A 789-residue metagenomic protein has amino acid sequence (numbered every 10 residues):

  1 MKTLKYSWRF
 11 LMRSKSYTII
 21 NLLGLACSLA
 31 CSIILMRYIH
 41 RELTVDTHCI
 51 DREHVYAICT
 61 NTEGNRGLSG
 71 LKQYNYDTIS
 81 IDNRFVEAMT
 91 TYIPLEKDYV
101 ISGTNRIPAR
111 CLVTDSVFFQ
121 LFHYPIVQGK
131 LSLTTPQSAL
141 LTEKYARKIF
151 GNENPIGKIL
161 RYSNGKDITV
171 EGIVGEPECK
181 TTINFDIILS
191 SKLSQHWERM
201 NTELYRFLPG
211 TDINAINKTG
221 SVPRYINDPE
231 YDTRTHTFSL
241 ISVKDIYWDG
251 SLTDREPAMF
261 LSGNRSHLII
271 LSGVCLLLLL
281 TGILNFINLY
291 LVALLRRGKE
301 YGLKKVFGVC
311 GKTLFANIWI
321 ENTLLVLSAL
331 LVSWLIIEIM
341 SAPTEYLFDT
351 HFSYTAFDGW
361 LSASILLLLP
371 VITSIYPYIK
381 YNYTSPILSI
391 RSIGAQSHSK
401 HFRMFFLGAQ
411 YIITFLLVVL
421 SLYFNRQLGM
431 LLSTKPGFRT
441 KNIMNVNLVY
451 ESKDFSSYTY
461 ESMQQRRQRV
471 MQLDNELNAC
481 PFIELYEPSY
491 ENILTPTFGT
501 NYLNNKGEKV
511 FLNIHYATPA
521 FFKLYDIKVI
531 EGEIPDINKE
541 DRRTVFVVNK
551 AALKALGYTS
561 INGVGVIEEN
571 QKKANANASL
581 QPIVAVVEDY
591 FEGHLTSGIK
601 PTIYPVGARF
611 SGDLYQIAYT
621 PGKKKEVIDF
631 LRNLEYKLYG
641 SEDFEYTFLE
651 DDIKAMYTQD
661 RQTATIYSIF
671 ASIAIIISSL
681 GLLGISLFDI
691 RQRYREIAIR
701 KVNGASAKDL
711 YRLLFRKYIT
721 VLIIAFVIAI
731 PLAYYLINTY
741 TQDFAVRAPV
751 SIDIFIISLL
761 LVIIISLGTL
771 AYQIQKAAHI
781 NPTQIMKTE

Functional and structural regions predicted by a protein language model:
K2-L4, R9, R13-S14, P223-C275 (+6 more regions): Membrane-helix entry/capping segments
L4-I20, G24, L284-L325, Y383-I393 (+2 more regions): Intracellular coupling helices
R13-H40, S262-K299, L327, F402-Q427 (+4 more regions): Hydrophobic alpha-helical transmembrane segments of multi-pass inner-membrane transport and secretion
T18, C27-Y56, M340-L347, I413-N442 (+1 more regions): Alpha-helical transmembrane segments
A30, I34, N288, N322-P386 (+2 more regions): Small-residue-rich transmembrane alpha-helices
L35-D98, R199-R206, N217-S221, S239-D249 (+4 more regions): Membrane-proximal extracellular/periplasmic loop immediately following the first transmembrane helix
D115-V127, A139-G263, N475-A655: Mid-to-C-terminal secondary-structure elements that act as membrane-proximal/extracytoplasmic interface segments
F260-S341, E345-Y346, W360: Hydrophobic alpha-helical bundles that form the membrane domains of multi-pass transporters
